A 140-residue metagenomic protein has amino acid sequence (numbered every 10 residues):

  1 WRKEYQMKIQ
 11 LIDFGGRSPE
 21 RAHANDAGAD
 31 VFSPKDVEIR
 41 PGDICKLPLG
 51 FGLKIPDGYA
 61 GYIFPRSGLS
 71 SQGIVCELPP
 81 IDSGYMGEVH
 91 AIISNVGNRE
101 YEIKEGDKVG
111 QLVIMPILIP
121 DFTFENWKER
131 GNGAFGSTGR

Functional and structural regions predicted by a protein language model:
W1-R140: DUTPase catalytic domain/fold
